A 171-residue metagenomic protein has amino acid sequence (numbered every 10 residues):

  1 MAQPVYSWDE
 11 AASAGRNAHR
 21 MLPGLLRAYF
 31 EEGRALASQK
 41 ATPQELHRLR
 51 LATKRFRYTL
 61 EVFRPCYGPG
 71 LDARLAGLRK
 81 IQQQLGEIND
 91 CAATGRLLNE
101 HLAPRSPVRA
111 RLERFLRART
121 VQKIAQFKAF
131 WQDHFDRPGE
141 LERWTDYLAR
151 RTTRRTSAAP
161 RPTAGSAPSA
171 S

Functional and structural regions predicted by a protein language model:
M1-S171: Function-determining surface determinants
